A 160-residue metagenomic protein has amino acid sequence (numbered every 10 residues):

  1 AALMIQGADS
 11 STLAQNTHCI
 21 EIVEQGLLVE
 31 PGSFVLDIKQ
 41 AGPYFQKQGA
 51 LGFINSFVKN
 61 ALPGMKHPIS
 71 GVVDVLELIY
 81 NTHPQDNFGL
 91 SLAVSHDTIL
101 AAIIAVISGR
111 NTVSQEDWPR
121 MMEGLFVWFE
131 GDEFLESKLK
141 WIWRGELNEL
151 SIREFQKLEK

Functional and structural regions predicted by a protein language model:
A1-K160: Terminal low-complexity/intrinsically disordered segments and their adjoining alpha-helical capping regions in soluble
